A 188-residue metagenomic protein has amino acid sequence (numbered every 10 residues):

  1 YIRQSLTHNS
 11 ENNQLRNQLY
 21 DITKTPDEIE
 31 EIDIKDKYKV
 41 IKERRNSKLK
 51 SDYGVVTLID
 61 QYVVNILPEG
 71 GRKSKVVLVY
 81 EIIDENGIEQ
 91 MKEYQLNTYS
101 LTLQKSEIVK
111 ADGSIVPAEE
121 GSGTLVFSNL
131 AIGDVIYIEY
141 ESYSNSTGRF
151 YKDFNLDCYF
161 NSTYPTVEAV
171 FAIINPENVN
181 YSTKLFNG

Functional and structural regions predicted by a protein language model:
R3-G188: Beta-strand-rich, non-transmembrane domain signature
